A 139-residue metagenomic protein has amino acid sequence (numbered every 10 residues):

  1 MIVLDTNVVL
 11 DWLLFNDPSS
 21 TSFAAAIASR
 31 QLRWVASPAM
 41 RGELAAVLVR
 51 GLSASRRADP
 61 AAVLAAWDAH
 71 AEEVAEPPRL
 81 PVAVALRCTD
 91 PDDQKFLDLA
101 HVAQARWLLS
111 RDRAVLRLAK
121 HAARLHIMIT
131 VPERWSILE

Functional and structural regions predicted by a protein language model:
M1-A36: Short, well-structured N-terminal submotif of metal-dependent ribonuclease cores
V8-V9, M40, A114-V115: Alpha-helix capping/helix-boundary segments
D11-L13, A83-T89: Short, flexible loop segments at the rims of nucleotide/cofactor-binding pockets, characterized by
W12-L13, V47, L118, L138: Residues that scaffold the ATP/ADP-binding catalytic core of kinase and kinase-like folds
N16-A24, V49-R50, A122-L125: Short, glycine/charged-enriched secondary-structure capping and boundary segments
A26-R33, P38-A83: PIN-domain endoribonuclease scaffold, especially VapC-family toxins
L86, D90, Q94, H101-L109 (+1 more regions): Acidic, PIN/NYN-like endoribonuclease modules and their adjacent C-terminal/linker elements
